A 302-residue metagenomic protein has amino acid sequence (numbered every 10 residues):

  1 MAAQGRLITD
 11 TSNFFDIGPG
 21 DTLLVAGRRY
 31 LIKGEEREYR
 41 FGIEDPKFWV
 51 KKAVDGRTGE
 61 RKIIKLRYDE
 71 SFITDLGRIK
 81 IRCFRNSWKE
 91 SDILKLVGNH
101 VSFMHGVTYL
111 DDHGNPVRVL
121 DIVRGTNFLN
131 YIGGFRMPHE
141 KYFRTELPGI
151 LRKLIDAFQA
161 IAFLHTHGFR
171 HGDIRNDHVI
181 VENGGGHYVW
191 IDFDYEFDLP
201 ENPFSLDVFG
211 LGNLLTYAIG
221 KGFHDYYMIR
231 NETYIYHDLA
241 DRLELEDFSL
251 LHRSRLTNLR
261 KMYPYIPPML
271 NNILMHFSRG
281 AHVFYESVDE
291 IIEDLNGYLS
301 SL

Functional and structural regions predicted by a protein language model:
M1-F41: Juxta-kinase regulatory segment immediately upstream of eukaryotic protein kinase catalytic domains
R37-K95: ATP-binding glycine-rich loop module of kinase domains
D92-D111: Conserved HxN/HPN-centered segment at the entrance to the catalytic loop of eukaryotic protein kinase-like domains
H105-E146: Conserved structural core of kinase catalytic domains
K153-L154: Activation segment signature within eukaryotic-like protein kinase domains
I161-N176, V181: Catalytic-loop of the protein kinase fold
Y188-L270: C-lobe/activation-segment region of protein kinase-like
R279-L302: Terminal C-lobe "cap" of eukaryotic-type protein kinase domains
